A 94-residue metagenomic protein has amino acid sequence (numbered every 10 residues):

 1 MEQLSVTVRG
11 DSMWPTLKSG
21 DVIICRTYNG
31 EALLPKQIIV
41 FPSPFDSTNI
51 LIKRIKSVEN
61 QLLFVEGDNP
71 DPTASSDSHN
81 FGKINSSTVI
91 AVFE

Functional and structural regions predicted by a protein language model:
M1-E94: Extended hydrophobic leader/signal-anchor segments used for secretion and membrane insertion
